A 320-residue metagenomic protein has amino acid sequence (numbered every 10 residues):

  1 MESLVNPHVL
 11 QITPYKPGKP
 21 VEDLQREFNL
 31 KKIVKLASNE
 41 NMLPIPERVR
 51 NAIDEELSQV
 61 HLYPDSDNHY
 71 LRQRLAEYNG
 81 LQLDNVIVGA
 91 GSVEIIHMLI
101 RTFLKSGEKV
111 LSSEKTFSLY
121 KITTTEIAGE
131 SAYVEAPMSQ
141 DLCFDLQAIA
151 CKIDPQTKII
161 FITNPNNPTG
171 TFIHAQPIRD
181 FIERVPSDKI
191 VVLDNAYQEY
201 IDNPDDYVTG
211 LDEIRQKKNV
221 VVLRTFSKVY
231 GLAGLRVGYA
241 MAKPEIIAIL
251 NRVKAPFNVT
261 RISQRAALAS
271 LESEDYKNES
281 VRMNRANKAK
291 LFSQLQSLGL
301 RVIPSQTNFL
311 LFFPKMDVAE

Functional and structural regions predicted by a protein language model:
E2-V93, M98: N-terminal small-domain helix-loop-helix segment of the aminotransferase-like
K32, Q82-V86, S106-K109, Q156 (+3 more regions): Short acidic capping loops at alpha-helix termini that bridge into adjacent secondary structure
K35-A37, S131-E135, I159-P165, V191-N195 (+1 more regions): Short beta-strands and strand-loop turn motifs
L75, T124, V185: Short hydrophobic alpha-helical segments of the AMP-binding
T102-K158, I162: PLP-dependent aminotransferase-like
M138, Q294-E320: Conserved PLP-binding catalytic core of the aspartate aminotransferase-like
C143-P155, P168-V191, N195-S227: Active-site pre-lysine segment of PLP-dependent enzymes
N219-Q296, L300-I303: PLP-dependent aminotransferase class I/II
